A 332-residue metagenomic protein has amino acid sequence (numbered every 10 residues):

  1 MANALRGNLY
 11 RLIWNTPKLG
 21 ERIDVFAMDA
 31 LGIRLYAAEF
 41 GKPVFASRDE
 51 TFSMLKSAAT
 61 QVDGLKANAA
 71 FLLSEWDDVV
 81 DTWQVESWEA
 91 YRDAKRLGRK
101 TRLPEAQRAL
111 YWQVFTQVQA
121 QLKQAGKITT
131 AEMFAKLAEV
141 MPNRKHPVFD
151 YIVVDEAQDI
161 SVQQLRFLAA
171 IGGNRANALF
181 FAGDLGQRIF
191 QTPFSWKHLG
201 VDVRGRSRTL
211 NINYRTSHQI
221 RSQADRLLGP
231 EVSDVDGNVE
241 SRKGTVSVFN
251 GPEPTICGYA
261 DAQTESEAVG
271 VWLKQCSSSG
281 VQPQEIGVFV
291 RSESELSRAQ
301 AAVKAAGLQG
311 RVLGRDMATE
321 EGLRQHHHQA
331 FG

Functional and structural regions predicted by a protein language model:
N3-V44, Q107, T116-G126, P142-V154 (+1 more regions): Conserved helicase motor core of SF1/SF2 NTP-dependent helicases
E39-A109: ATP-hydrolysis module of ASCE/P-loop NTPase motor domains, specifically the Walker B Asp-Glu catalytic pair
E75, V79, K136, L185: Short acidic/histidine-centered micro-motifs embedded in hydrophobic/aromatic stretches that mark compact functional
T82-V85, T101-R102, A131-E132, D236-V239 (+1 more regions): Short acidic/polar alpha-helix capping motifs at helix-coil junctions
Y111-Q113: Post-nucleotide-binding-loop coupling segment downstream of the phosphate-binding loop, primarily in RecA-like P-loop
A125-A135: Short glycine-rich substrate-engagement loop in P-loop NTPases that contacts/grips substrate
F134-P142: Short, conserved alpha-helix that lines the donor NDP-sugar binding/gating region of sugar-transfer enzymes
